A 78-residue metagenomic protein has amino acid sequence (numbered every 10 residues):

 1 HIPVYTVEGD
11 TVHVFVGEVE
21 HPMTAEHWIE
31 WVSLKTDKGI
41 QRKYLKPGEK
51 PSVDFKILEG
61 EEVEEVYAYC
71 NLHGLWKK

Functional and structural regions predicted by a protein language model:
H1-T11: Transition segment at domain starts
V16-T24: Short amphipathic, basic-aromatic surface patches that mediate peripheral association with negatively charged
W28-K38: Extended low-complexity, serine/threonine- and proline-enriched intrinsically disordered segments
K38-G48: Solvent-exposed serine/threonine-rich low-complexity stretches and specific carbohydrate-binding patches
P51-F55: Short strand-edge motifs at loop-to-beta-strand transitions and within beta-strands of extracellular beta-rich domains
I57-E62: Surface-exposed, short loops/turns at beta-strand junctions within beta-sandwich domains
V66-C70: Short, exposed beta-strand-loop hairpins at the edges of beta-sheets in extracellular/periplasmic proteins
N71-K78: Short acidic/polar inter-strand loop motif in beta-rich domains
